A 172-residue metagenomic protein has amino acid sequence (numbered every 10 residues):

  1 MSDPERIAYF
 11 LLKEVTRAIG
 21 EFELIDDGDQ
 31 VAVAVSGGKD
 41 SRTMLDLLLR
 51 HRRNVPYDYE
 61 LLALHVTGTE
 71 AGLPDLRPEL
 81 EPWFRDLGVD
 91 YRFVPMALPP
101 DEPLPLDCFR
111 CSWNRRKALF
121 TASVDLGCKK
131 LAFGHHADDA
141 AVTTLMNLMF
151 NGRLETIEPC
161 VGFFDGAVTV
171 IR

Functional and structural regions predicted by a protein language model:
S2-M146, F150-F163: ATP-dependent adenylation/nucleotidyltransferase module used to activate substrates
G166-R172: Short, intrinsically disordered, charge-balanced linker/junction segments flanking boundaries in proteins
